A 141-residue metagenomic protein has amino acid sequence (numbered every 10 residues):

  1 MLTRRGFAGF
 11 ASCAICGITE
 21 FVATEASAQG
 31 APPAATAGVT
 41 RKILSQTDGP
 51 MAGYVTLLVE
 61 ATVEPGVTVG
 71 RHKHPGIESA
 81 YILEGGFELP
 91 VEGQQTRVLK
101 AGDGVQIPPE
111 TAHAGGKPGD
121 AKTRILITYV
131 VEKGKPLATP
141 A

Functional and structural regions predicted by a protein language model:
M1-I18: N-terminal secretory signal peptides and thylakoid transit peptides that target proteins across membranes
A26-G30: Boundary at the C-terminal end of the N-terminal hydrophobic targeting segment
T36-G70, T128: A short glycine-rich, His/Asp/Glu-containing loop-to-beta-strand
T68-G70, E88, V105, P109-G116: Histidine-centered metal-chelating micro-motifs
G76-E92: Glycine- and acidic-residue-biased ligand/ion/polar-headgroup-sensing regions
Q94-P109: Short acidic-glycine-tyrosine-enriched beta hairpin
E110-G134: Ligand-binding loop in jelly-roll beta-barrel domains
